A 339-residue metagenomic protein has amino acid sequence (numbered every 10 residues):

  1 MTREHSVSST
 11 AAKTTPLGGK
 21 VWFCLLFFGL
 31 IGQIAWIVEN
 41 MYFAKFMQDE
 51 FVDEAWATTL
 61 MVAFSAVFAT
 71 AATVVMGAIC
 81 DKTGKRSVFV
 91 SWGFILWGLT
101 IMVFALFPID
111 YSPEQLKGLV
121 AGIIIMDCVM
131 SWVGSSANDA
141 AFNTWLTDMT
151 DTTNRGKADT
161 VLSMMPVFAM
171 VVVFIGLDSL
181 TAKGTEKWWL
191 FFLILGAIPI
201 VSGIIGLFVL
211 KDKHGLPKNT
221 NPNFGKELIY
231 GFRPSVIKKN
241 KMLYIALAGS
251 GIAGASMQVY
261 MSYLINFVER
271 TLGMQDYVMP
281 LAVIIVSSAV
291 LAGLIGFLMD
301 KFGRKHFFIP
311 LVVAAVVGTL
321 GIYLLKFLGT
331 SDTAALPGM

Functional and structural regions predicted by a protein language model:
T2-G19, H214-L247: Juxtamembrane intracellular "pre-TM" segments in multi-pass secondary transporters
V7-V67, M242-G249, A253-T271, V278: Helix-loop boundary and gating motifs at the non-cytosolic
L30, T100, F107-A137, G251 (+1 more regions): Hydrophobic core of transmembrane alpha-helices in multi-pass small-molecule transporters, especially MFS/SLC-type
S65-T70, G156-T181: Glycine-rich segments within core transmembrane alpha-helices of 12-TM secondary carriers
A71-K85, L291-R304: Helix-to-loop junctions at the C-terminal end of transmembrane segments in multipass secondary transporters
K82-L96, K301-A314: Cytoplasmic membrane-interface "Motif A"-like loop-to-helix N-cap segments of 12-TM Major Facilitator Superfamily
W92-K117, V313-D332: C-terminal ends and interior cores of transmembrane alpha-helices in multi-pass membrane transporters/permeases
A197-P217: C-terminal membrane-cytosol helix-exit motif in multi-pass small-molecule transporters
